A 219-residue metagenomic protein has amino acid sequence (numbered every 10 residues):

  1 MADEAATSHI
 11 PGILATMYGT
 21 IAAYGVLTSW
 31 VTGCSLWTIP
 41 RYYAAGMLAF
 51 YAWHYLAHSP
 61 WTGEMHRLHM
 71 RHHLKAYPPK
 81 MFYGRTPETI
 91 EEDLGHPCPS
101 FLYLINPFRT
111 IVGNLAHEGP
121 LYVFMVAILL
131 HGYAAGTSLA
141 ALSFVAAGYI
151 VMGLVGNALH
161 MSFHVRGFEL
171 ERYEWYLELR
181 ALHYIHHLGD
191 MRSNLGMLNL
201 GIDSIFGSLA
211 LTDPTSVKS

Functional and structural regions predicted by a protein language model:
M1-A2, K218: Universal eukaryotic N-terminal targeting presequences
D3-Y43, E118-A135, A141, V145-A146: Long, highly hydrophobic alpha-helical transmembrane signal-anchor segments
G46-S219: Membrane-embedded catalytic scaffold of the fatty acid hydroxylase/desaturase
